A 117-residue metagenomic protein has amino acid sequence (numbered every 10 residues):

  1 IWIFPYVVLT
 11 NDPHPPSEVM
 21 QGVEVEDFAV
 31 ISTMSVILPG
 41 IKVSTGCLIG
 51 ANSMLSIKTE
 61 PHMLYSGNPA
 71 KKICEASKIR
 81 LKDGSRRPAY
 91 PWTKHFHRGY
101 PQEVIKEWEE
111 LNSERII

Functional and structural regions predicted by a protein language model:
I1-V43, P69, A76-S77: Flexible, glycine/small-residue-enriched loop-and-beta-strand segment within the central core of proteins
Y6, F28, I41, G46 (+2 more regions): Terminal amphipathic alpha-helical/low-complexity segments used for targeting or macromolecular assembly
S32, L38, G50, L55-S56: Short hydrophobic beta-strand segments in globular cytosolic domains
